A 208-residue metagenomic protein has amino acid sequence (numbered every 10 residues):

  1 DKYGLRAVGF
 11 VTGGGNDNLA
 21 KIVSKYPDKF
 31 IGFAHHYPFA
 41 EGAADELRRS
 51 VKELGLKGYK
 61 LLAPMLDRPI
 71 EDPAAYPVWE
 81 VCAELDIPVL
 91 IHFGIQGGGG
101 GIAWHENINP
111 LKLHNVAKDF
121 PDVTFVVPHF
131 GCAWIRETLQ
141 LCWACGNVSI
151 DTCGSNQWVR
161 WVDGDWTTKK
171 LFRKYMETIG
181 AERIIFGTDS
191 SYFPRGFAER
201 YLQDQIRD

Functional and structural regions predicted by a protein language model:
K2-A7, P27-I31, K118-F125, E182-I184: Short, surface-exposed connector motifs at secondary-structure boundaries
R6, V11-I108: Active-site gating/metal-coordination segments in enzymes
D17-S24, A43-V51, E71, G100-K118 (+3 more regions): Distinct, well-ordered alpha-helical segments
F33-H36, G55-K60, A83-D86, H114-V116 (+3 more regions): Glycine-rich loops and low-complexity Gly/Arg-rich segments that provide flexible linkers or classic glycine-based
E53-G58, V78, E84-P88, D119-V123 (+2 more regions): Glycine-enriched alpha-helix->loop->beta-strand junction motifs that scaffold or abut catalytic
I95-G98, P121-T124, C153: Short, flexible active-site loops
T124-V126, G131-D208: H/E-rich (His + Asp/Glu) clusters that bind or coordinate divalent metals
